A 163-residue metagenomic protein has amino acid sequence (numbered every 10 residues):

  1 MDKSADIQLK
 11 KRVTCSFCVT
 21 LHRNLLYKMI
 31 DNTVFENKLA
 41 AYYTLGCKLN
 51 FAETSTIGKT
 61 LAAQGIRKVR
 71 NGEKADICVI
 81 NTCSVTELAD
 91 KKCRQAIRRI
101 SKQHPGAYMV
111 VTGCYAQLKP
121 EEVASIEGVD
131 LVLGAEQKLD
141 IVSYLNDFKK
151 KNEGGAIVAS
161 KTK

Functional and structural regions predicted by a protein language model:
S4, L9-R12, H22: Cationic, low-complexity basic patches in intrinsically disordered or flexible, solvent-exposed regions
K10, L26-K163: Proteins enriched for Cys/Gly/acidic motifs involved in redox and nucleic-acid/cofactor modification
C15-C18: Cysteine-centered motifs
